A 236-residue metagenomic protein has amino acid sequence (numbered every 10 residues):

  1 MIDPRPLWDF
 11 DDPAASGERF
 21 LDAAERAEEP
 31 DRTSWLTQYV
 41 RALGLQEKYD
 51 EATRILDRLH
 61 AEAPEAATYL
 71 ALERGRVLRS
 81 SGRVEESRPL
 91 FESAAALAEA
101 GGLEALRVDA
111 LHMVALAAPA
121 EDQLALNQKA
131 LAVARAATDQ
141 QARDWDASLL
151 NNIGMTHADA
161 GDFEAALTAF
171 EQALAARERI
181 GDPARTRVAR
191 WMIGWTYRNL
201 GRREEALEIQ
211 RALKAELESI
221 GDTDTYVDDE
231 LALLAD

Functional and structural regions predicted by a protein language model:
M1-T37: N-terminal leader/linker segments that initiate helical-solenoid repeat arrays
I2-D9, S34-E47, T68-G82, A105-E121 (+3 more regions): Tandem amphipathic alpha-helical repeat scaffolds
A24-E25, D57-E62, E92-E99, Q128-D139 (+2 more regions): Amphipathic alpha-helical segments of tetratricopeptide repeats
P30, E65, A105, Q141-D144 (+1 more regions): Residue signature of alpha-solenoid helical repeat architecture, marking inter-repeat boundaries and helix-start
A118-A184, V188: Solenoidal tandem-repeat scaffolds enriched in leucines and small polar residues
E171-A173, R177-I220: Ankyrin-repeat and related helical/solenoid repeat scaffolds used for protein-protein interactions
L217-D236: Terminal, low-structured helical/coil segments at or just beyond the last alpha-helical repeat
